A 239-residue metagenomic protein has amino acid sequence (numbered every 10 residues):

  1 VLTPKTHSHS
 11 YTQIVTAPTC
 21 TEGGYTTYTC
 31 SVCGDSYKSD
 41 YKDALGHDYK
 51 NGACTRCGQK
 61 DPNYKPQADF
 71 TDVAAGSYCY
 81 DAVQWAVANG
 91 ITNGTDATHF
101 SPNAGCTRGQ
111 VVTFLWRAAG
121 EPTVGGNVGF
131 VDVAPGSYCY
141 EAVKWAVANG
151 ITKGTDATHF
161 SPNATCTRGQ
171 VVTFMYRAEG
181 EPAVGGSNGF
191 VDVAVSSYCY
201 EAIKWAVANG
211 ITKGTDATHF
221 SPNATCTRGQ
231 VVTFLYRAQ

Functional and structural regions predicted by a protein language model:
V1-T3, Y236-Q239: Intrinsically disordered, low-complexity linker/propeptide segments enriched in Ser/Thr/Gly/Pro and acidic residues
V1-Y64: Extracellular modular ligand-binding repeats in secreted and cell-surface proteins
G23, A53, S77-A88: Extracellular/luminal Pro/Thr/Ser-rich low-complexity repeat and linker "mucin-like" segments that act as
D61-Y78, A88, N93-E141, A148-G169 (+4 more regions): Feature responds to low-complexity, polar/acidic, surface-exposed segments characteristic of secreted/exported proteins
